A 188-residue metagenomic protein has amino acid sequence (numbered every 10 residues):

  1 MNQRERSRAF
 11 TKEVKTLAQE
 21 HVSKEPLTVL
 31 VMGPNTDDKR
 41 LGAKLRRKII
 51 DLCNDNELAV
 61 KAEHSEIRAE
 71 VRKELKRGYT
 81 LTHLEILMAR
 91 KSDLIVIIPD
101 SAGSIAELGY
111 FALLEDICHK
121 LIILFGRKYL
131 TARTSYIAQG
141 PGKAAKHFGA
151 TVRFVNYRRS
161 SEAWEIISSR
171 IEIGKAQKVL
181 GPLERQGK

Functional and structural regions predicted by a protein language model:
M1-K188: Conserved catalytic or regulatory cores that recognize and/or transform ribose-phosphate-containing ligands
